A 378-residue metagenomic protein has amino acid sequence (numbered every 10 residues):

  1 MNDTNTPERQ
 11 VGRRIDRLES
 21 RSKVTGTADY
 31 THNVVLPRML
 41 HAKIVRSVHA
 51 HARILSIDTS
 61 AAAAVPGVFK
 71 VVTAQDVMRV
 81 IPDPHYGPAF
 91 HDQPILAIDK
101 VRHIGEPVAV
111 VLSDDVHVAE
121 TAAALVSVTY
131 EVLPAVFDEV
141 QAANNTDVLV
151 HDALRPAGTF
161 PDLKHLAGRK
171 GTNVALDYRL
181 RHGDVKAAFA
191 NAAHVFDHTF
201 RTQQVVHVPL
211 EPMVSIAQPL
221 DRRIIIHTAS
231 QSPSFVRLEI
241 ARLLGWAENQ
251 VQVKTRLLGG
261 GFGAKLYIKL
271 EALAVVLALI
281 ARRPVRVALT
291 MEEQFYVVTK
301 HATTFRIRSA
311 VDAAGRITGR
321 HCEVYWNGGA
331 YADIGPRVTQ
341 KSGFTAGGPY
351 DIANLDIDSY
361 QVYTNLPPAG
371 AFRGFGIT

Functional and structural regions predicted by a protein language model:
M1-R169, H198: Flexible, low-hydrophobicity surface segments
T6-E8, V118-N144, G171-H182, A187 (+5 more regions): Gly/Pro-rich active-site capping loops and adjacent beta-alpha segments that organize cofactor/substrate pockets
G26, K70-A74, H103, F196-F200 (+5 more regions): General beta-strand structural signal in soluble alpha/beta enzymes
T31-M39, V208-M213, L355-P367: Flexible hinge/switch segments at interdomain interfaces of large molecular machines
R38-H41, F189-F196, Q218-R222, T255 (+1 more regions): Gly-rich Lys/Arg/Thr-decorated short loops/hinges at beta-loop-alpha junctions or inter-strand turns that position
I44-A74, A109-Y130, S215-A281, I334-G347 (+1 more regions): Alpha-helical support elements that line or immediately flank enzyme active sites and cofactor-binding pockets
P88-V118, F262-A313, A369-T378: Glycine-rich and small/hydrophobic secondary-structure elements
H151-L244: Helix-loop-helix junctions that connect adjacent transmembrane helices in secondary transporters/permeases, recognized
